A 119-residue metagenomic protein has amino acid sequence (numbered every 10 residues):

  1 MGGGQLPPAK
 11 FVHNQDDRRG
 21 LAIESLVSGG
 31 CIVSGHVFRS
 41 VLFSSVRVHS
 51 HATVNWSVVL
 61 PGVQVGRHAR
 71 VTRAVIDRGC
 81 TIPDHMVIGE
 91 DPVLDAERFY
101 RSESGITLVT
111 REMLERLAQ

Functional and structural regions predicted by a protein language model:
M1-Q119: Left-handed beta-helix
